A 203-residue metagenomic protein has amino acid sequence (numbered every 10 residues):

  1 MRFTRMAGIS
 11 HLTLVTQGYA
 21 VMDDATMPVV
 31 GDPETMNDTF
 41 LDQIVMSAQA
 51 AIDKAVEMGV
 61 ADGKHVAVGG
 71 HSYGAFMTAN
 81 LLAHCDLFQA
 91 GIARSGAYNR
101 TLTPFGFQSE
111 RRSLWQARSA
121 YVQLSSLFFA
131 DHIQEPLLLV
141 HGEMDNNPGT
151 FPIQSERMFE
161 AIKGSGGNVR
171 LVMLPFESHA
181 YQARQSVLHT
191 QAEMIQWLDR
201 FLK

Functional and structural regions predicted by a protein language model:
M1-K203: Active-site-proximal cap/loop segments of hydrolase catalytic domains
